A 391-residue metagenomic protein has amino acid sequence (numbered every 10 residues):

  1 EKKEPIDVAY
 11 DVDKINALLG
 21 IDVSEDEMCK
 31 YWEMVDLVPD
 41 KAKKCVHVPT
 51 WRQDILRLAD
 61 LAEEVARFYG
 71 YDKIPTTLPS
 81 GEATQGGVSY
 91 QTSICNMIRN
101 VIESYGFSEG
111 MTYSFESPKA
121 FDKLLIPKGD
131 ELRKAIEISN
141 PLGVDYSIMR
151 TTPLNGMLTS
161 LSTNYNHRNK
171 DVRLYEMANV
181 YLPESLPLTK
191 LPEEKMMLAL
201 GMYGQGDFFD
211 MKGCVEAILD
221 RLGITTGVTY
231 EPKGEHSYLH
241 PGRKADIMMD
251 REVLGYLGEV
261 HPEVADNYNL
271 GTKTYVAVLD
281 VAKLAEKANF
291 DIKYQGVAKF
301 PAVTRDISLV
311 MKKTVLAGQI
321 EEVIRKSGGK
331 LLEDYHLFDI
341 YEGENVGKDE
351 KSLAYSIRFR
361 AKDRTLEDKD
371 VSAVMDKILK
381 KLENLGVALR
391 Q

Functional and structural regions predicted by a protein language model:
E1-D7, C45-W51, P79-T84, T112-L125 (+4 more regions): A glycine-rich phosphate-binding loop feature that marks nucleotide/adenosyl-phosphate handling sites
K2-V8, Q53-Y71, K128, N179-L186 (+2 more regions): Core structural elements
I6, Q53, D72, T76 (+14 more regions): Flexible, active-site-adjacent loop/turn segments at secondary-structure boundaries
V8-K170, R305, R358-R360, L366 (+2 more regions): Extended, well-folded interaction surfaces typified by the phenylalanyl-tRNA synthetase beta subunit core
V12, V48-T50, N140-L142, N179 (+3 more regions): Short, structured patches in soluble enzyme cores that scaffold and shape functional sites
M34-L37, T112, E184-P187, E193-E194 (+2 more regions): A carboxyl-terminal module marker
A59, E176-M177, Y256-G258: Beta-strand scaffold of nucleotide-dependent catalytic cores
